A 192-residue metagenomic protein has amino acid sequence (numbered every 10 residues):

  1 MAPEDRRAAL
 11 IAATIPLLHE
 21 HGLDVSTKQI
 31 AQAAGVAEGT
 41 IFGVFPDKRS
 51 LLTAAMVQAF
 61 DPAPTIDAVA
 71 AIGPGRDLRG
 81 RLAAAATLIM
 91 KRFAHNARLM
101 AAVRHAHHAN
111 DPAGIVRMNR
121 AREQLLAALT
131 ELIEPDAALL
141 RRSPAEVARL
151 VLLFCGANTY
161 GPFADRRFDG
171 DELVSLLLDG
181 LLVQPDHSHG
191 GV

Functional and structural regions predicted by a protein language model:
M1-D5, P64, V69, P185-V192: N-terminal intrinsically disordered/low-complexity leader segments
D5-T14, I30, A55-A59, A63 (+1 more regions): Generic hydrophobic, amphipathic alpha-helix propensity
A9, E20-S50, A54: Helix-turn-helix
H19-K28, Q58-R76: Short, flexible, glycine-rich and Lys/Arg-enriched loop motifs at helix boundaries that contact anionic partners
V57, G80-H105, R141: Helical hydrophobic small-molecule/effector-binding pocket
D67-A94, V147-V151: Hydrophobic alpha-helical connector segments
R92-A102, N110-A138, A145-R149, F168-E172: Amphipathic alpha-helical packing segments from all-alpha helical-bundle domains
R92-H95, E131-P135, R142, A148-F168 (+2 more regions): Amphipathic C-terminal alpha-helical segment
